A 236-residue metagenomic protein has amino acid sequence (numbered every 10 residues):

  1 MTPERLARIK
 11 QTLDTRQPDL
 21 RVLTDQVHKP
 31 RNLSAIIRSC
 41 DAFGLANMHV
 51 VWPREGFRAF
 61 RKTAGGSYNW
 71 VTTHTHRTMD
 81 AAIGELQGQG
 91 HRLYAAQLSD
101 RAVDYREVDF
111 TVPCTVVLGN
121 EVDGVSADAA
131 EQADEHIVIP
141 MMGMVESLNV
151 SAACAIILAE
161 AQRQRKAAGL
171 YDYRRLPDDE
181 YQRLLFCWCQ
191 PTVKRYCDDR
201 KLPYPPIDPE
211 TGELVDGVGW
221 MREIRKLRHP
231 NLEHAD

Functional and structural regions predicted by a protein language model:
M1-D236: Post-transcriptional modification and biogenesis factors for structured RNAs of the translation apparatus
